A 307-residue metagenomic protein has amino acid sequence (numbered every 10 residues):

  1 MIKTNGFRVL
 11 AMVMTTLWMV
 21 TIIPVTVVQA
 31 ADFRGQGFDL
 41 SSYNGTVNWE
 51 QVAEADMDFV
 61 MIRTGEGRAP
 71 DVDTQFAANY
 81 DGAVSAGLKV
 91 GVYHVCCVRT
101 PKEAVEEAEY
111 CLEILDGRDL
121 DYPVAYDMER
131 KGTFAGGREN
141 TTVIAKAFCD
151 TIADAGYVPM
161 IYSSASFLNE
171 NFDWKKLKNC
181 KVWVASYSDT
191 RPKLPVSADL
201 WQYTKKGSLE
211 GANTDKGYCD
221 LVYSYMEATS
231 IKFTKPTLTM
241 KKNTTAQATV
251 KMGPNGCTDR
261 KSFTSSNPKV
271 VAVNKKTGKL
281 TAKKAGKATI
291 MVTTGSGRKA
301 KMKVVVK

Functional and structural regions predicted by a protein language model:
I2-M14: Bacterial N-terminal signal peptides that target proteins for export
M12-I22: Bacterial N-terminal signal peptides
V20-F33: Sec-dependent signal peptide cleavage junction
A31-E50, E54, K175-E227: Functionally critical loop-and-helix segments that line ligand-binding/catalytic clefts of soluble enzyme domains
D32-C149, A153-Y157: Substrate-binding cleft of extracellular glycoside hydrolase catalytic domains
E103-E106, F167-L177: Glycine-rich, charge-decorated loop segments at or immediately adjacent to ligand/cofactor-binding or catalytic sites
G156-N169: Aromatic-lined carbohydrate-recognition surfaces of secreted/lumenal glycan-active proteins
E227-K307: Extracytoplasmic soluble-region selector
